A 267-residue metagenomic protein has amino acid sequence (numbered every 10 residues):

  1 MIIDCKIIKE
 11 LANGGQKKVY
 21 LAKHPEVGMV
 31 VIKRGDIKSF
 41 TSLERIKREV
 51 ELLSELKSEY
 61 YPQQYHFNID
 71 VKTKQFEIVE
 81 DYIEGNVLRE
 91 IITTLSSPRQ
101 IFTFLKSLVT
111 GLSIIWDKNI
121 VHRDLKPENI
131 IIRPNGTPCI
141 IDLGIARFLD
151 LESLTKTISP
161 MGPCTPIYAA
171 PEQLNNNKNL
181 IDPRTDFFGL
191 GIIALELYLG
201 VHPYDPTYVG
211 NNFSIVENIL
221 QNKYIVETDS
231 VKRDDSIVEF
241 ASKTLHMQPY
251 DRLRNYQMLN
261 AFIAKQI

Functional and structural regions predicted by a protein language model:
F40-E55: AlphaC helix of the eukaryotic protein kinase fold
Q63-F76: Short beta-strand micro-motifs within the conserved protein kinase catalytic domain, predominantly in the N-lobe
T73-V87: Conserved short submotifs of the Hanks-type protein kinase catalytic core that shape the nucleotide-binding pocket
F104-L105: Activation segment signature within eukaryotic-like protein kinase domains
W116-I132: Catalytic-loop of the protein kinase fold
I158-Q173: Conserved activation segment of eukaryotic-like protein kinases, specifically the C-terminal portion of the activation
